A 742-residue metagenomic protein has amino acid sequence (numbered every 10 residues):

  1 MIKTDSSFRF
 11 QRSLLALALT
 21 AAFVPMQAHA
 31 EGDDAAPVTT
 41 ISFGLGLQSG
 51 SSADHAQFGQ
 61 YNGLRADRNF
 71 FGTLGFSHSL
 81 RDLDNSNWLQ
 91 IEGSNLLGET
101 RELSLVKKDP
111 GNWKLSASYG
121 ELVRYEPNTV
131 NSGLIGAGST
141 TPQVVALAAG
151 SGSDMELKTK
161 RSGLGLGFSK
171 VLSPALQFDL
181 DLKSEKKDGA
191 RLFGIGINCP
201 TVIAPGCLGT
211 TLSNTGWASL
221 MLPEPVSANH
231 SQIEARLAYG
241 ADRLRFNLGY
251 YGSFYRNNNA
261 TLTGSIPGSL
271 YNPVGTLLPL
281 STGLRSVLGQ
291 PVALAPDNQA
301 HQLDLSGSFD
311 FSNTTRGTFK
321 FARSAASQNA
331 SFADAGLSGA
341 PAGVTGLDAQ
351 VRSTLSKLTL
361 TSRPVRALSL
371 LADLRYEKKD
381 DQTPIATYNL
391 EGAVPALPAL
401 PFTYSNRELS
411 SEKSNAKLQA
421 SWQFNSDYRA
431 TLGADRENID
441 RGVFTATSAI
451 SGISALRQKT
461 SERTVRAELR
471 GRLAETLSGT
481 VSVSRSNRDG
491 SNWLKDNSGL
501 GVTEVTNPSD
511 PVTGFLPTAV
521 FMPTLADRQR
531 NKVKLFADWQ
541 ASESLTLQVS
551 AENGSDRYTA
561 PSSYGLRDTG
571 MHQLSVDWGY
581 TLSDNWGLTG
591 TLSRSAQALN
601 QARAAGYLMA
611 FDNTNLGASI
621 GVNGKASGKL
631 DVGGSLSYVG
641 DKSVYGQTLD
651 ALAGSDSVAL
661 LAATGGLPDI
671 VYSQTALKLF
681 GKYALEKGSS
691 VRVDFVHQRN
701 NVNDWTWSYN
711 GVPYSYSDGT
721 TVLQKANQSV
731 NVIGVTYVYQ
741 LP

Functional and structural regions predicted by a protein language model:
M1-E31: Gram-negative bacterial Sec-dependent N-terminal signal peptides
E31-D34, L47-P742: Gram-negative and organellar
A35-T39: Short structural boundary motif marking the start of a folded domain
T40-L45: Short, acidic, small-residue-rich periplasmic hinge/interaction motif at the N-terminus of Gram-negative outer-membrane
